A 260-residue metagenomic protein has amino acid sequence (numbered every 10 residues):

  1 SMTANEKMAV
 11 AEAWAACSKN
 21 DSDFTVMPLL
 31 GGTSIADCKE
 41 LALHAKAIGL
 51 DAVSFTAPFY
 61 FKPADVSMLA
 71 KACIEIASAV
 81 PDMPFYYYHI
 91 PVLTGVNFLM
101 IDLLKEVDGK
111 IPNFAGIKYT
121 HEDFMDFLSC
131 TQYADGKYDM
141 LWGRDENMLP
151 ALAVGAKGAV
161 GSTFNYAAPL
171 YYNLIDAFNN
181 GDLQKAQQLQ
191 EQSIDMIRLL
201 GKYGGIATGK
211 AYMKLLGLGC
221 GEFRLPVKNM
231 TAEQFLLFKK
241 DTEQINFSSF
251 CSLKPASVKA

Functional and structural regions predicted by a protein language model:
S1-V96, C251-V258: Active-site beta->alpha loop and helix N-cap motifs at the rims of alpha/beta catalytic domains
M2-A4, D65-M68, L99, A153 (+2 more regions): Short secondary-structure transition/capping segments
E6, M68, E122, L189 (+1 more regions): Soluble or luminal CAZymes and related metallo-dependent hydrolases
A9, A13-N20, H44-I48, E75-M83 (+6 more regions): Alpha-helical structural signal in soluble globular domains
A11, C38, C73, F127 (+3 more regions): A general structural signal for well-ordered alpha-helical segments in protein cores
A77-V80, P91-G201: Catalytic alpha/beta core domains of metabolic enzymes, predominantly
L149-A260: Structured C-terminal cap/extension of enzyme domains
